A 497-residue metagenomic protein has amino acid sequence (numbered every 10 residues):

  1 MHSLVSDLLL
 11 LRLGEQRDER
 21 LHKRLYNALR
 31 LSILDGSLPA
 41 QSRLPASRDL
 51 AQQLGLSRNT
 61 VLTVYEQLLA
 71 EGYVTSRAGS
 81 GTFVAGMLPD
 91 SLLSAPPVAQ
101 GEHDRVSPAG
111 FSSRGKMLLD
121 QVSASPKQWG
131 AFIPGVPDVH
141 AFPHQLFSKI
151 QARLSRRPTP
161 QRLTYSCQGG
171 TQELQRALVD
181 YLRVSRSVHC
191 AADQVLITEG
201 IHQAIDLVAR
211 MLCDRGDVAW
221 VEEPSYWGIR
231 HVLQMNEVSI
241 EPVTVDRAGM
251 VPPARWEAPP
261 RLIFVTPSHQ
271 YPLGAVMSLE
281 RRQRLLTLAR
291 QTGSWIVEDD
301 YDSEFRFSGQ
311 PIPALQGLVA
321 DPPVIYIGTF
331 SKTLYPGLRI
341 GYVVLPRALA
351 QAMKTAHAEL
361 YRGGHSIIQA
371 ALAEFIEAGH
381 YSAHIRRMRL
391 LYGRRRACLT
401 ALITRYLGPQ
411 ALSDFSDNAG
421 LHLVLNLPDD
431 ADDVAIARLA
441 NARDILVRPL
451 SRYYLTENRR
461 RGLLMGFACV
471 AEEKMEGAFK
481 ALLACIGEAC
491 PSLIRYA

Functional and structural regions predicted by a protein language model:
M1-L154, A348, A358-H365, A373-I376 (+7 more regions): N-terminal basic, amphipathic alpha-helical segments
L50, L450-S451: Flavin (primarily FAD) cofactor-binding/catalytic cores of flavoenzymes
P137, P267-Y271, K332: Short glycine-rich anion-binding loops that position phosphate/pyrophosphate groups of nucleotides and phosphorylated
F147, A320, I325-L390: Conserved core segment of the aminotransferase class I/II
Q151-T292, E304-F305, Q310-D321, I325 (+4 more regions): Conserved core of the PLP fold type I
V221, P242, E298, L372 (+1 more regions): Hydrophobic residues in well-ordered beta-strands that form the structural core
Y453-E457: AMP-binding (ANL) adenylation modules
